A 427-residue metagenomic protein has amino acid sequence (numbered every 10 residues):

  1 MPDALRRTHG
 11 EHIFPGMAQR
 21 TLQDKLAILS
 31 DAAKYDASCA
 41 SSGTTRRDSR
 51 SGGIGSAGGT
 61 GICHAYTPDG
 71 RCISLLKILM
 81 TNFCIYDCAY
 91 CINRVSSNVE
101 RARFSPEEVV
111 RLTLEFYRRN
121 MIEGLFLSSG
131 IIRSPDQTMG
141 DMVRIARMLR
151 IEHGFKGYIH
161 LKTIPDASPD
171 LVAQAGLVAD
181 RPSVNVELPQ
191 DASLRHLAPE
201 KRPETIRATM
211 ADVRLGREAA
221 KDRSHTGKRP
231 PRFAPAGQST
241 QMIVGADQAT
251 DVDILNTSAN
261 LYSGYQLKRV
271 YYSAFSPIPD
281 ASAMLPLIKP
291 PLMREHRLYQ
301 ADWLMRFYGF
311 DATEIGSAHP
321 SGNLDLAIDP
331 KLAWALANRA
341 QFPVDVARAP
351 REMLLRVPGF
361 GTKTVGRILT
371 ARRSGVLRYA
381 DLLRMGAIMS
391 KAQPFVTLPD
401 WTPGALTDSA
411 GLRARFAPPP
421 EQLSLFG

Functional and structural regions predicted by a protein language model:
M1-F83, I388, P394-T397, G404-P419 (+1 more regions): Flexible, acidic/Gly-rich N-terminal and inter-domain linker regions that tether and position cofactor-handling modules
A18, A234, V252-S263, M389-K391 (+2 more regions): Long C-terminal interaction/binding lobes of large macromolecular proteins
L75, C88, L127, V184 (+3 more regions): Conserved, mostly hydrophobic/aromatic
I78-E107: Canonical Radical SAM [4Fe-4S] cluster-binding loop centered on the CxxxCxxC motif and its immediate flanking residues
V110, L114-E115, R133-I315: Conserved AdoMet/S-adenosylmethionine-binding subsite of the radical SAM
G322-M353, Y379-G427: C-terminal extensions
A371-R372: Residue-level signature of tetratricopeptide-repeat
